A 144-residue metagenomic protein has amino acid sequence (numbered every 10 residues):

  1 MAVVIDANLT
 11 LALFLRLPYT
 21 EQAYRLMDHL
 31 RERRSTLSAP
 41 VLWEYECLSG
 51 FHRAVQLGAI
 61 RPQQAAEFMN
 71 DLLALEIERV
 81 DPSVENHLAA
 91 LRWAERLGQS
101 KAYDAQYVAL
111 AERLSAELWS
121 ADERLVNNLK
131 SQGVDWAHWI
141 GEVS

Functional and structural regions predicted by a protein language model:
M1-L42, A54, G58-A66, E142-S144: Short, well-structured N-terminal submotif of metal-dependent ribonuclease cores
A2, R96, V108-S144: Acidic, PIN/NYN-like endoribonuclease modules and their adjacent C-terminal/linker elements
Q22, E46, A89, N127-N128: Phosphate- and divalent-cation-binding pockets in alpha/beta enzyme and binding domains that engage nucleotide-derived
R33-R34, L75, L114, Q132: Structured helix-beta-strand junction loops
P40-E44, Q64, N86-A89, Y107: Short, conserved alpha-helical segments within structured domains
L48-E78, L88: Active-site-proximal, substrate-binding regions of enzyme catalytic domains and RNA-binding/basic surfaces
I77-A121: Active-site neighborhoods of divalent-metal-dependent phosphate/nucleic-acid chemistry enzymes
